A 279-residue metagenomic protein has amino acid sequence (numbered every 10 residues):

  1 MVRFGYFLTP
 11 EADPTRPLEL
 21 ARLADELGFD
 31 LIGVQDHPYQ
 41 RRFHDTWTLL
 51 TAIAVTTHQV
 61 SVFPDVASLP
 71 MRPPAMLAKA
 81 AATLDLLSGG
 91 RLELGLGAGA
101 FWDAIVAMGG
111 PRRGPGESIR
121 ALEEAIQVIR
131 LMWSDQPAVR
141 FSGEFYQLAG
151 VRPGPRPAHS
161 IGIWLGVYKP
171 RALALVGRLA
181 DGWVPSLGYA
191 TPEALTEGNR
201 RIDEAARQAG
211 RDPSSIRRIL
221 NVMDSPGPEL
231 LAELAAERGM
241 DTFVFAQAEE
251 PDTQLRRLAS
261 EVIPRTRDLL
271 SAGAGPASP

Functional and structural regions predicted by a protein language model:
M1-T56, H159-I161, Y189, A248 (+1 more regions): N-terminal beta1-alpha1-beta2 module of alpha/beta enzyme domains
M1-T9, G99-V106, P137-I161, P213-I219: N-terminal small/glycine-rich loop or linker at the start of catalytic domains across soluble metabolic enzymes
V2-E11, P70-R140, S186, A190: Flexible, glycine-rich active-site loops centered on histidine and acidic residues that chelate a metal or position
R3-T15, A67-A75, P157-Y168, I219-G227: Active-site mouth loops of central-metabolism enzymes
F4-L8, I32-V34, S61-D65, L92-L96 (+4 more regions): Hydrophobic faces of well-ordered beta-strands that scaffold small-molecule active sites in alpha/beta enzyme cores
A12-A24, M76-A80, L165-R178, S225-A236: Short, acidic/polar
A24, G28, D36, I53 (+10 more regions): Conserved, mostly hydrophobic/aromatic
G114, S118-L131, E193-D203, P251-A274: C-terminal helical cap(s) of enzyme catalytic domains, especially alpha/beta-barrels
